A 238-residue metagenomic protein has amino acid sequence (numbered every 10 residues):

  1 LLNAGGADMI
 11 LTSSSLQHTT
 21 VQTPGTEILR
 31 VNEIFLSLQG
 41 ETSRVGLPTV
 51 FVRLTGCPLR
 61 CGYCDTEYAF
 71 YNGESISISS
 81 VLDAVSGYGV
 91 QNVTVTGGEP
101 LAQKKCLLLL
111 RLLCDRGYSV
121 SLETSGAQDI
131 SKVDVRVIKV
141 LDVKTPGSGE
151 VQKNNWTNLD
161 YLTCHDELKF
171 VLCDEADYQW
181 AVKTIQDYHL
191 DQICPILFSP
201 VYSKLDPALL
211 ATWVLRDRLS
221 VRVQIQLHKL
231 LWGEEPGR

Functional and structural regions predicted by a protein language model:
G5-N72, G87-Y88, K229, G233-R238: N-terminal [4Fe-4S]-dependent radical SAM core
L11, L29, L36, P48-T49 (+1 more regions): Conserved Radical SAM active-site core
G25-T26, C57-L59, A84-G87, W156-D160 (+1 more regions): Short amphipathic alpha-helical segments, especially helix-boundary/capping motifs
S43, C64, G73-I76, V93 (+4 more regions): Short linear functional motifs in flexible/disordered or boundary regions
T49-F51, N92-T94, E167-K169, L197: Short aromatic/hydrophobic contact patches that present stacked aromatics for nucleic-acid/ligand binding
A102-R238: Conserved AdoMet/S-adenosylmethionine-binding subsite of the radical SAM
